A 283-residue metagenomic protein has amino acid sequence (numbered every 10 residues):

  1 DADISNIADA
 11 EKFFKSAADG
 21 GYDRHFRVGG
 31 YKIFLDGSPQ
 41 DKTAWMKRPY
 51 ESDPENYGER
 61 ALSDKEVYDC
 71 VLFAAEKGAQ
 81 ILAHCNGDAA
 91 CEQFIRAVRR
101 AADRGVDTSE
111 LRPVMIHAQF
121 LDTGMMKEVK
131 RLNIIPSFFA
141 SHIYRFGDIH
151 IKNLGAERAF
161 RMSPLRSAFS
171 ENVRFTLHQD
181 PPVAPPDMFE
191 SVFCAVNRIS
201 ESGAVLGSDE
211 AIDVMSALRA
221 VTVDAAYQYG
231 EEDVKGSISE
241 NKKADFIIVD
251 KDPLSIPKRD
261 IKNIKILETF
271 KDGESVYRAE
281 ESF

Functional and structural regions predicted by a protein language model:
D1-D88, E92, R96, E128-I135 (+2 more regions): Metal-coordinating catalytic core of metallo-dependent amide/deamination hydrolases
D3-D9, D53, S63, G105-D107 (+4 more regions): Serine/threonine-rich low-complexity intrinsically disordered regions
D36, D41, R48, S52 (+5 more regions): Generic structural "secondary-structure junction" signal
S38, K242, E274-V276: Residue-level signal for well-ordered, solvent-exposed loop/turn and beta-edge residues enriched in charged/polar side
L72-I81, A89-P113, H117-A118, T123-K130 (+3 more regions): His/Asp/Glu-enriched, well-ordered alpha-helical/loop segment that forms or immediately abuts the divalent-metal
V276-F283: Glycine- and charge-enriched low-complexity intrinsically disordered segments
